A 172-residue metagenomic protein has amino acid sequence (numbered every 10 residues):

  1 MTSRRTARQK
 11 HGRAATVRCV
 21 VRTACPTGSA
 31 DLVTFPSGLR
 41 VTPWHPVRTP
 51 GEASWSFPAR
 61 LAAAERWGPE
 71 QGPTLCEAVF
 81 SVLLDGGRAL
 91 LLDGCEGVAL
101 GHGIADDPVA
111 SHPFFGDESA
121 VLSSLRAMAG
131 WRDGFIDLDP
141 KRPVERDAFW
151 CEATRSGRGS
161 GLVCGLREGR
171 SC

Functional and structural regions predicted by a protein language model:
M1-E118: Long beta-strand-rich cores associated with HINT superfamily self-processing modules
E77, G87, G97-C172: Sequence-level preference for short, compositionally simple segments enriched in small aliphatic or small polar residues
